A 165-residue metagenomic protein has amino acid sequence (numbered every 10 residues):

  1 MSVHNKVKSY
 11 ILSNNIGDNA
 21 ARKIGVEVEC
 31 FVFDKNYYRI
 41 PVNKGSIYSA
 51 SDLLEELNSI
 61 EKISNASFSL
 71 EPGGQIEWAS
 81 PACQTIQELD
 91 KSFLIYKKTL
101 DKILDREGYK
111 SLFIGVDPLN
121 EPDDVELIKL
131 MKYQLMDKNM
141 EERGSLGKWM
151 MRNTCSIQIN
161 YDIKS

Functional and structural regions predicted by a protein language model:
M1-S145: Terminal catalytic/cofactor-binding subdomain
M140-S165: Internal, well-ordered domain-core segments that constitute the primary functional module of diverse proteins
